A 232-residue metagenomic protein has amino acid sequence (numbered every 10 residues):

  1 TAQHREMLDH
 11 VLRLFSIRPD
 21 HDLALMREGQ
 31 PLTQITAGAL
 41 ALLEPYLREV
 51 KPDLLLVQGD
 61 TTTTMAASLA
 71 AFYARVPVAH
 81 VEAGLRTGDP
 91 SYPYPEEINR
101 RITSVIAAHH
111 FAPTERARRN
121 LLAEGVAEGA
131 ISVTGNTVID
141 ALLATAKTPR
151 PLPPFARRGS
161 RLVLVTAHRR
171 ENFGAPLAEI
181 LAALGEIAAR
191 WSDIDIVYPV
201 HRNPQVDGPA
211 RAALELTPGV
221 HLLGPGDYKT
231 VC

Functional and structural regions predicted by a protein language model:
T1-L42, Y46: Conserved nucleotide-sugar phosphate-binding/catalytic loop shared by glycosyltransferases and other
A2-E6, I106-A175, E179: A nucleotide-sugar donor-handling region in carbohydrate enzymes
D9-V11, Q30, T148-C232: Donor-nucleotide binding loops and adjacent catalytic segments primarily of GT-B fold Leloir glycosyltransferases
E44-T62: Short N-terminal targeting/anchoring amphipathic segment
L56-A74: An aromatic- and histidine-rich active-site surface loop
A79-Y94, A108: A short, histidine- and acid-enriched strand-loop-helix "catalytic/donor-clamping" loop that lines the nucleotide-sugar
E96-H109: Membrane-proximal helix-turn-helix segments that form the acceptor-binding/catalytic region of lipid-linked
